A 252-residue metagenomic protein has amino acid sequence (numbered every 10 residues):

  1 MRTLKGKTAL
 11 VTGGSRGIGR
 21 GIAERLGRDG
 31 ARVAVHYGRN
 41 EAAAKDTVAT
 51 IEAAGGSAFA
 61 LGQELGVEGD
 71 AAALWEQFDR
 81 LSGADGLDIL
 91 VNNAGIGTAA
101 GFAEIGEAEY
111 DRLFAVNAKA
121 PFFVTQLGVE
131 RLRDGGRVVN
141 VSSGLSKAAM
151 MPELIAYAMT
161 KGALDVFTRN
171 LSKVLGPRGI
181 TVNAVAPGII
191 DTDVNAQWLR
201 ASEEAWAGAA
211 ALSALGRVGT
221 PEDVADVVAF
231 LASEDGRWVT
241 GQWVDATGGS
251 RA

Functional and structural regions predicted by a protein language model:
T8, S15-R16: Conserved glycine-rich cofactor-binding loop
G101-F102, E109-D111, A209: Substrate-binding pocket helix/loop in short-chain dehydrogenase/reductase
I105, A149-A158, N170: Active-site loop-to-helix junction immediately N-terminal to the catalytic Tyr of the SDR YXXXK motif in Rossmann-fold
T125, T160, T168: Active-site helix of classical SDR
E130, K173-P177, R237: Alpha-helical segment proximal to the catalytic Tyr-Lys
A148, A229, T240-A252: Short C-terminal tail/terminal secondary-structure segment of NAD(P)H-dependent dehydrogenase/reductase domains
E153, P177, G188-S213, D223: A glycine/serine/threonine-rich, flexible loop-to-helix segment that serves as the NAD(P) cofactor-binding "lid"
